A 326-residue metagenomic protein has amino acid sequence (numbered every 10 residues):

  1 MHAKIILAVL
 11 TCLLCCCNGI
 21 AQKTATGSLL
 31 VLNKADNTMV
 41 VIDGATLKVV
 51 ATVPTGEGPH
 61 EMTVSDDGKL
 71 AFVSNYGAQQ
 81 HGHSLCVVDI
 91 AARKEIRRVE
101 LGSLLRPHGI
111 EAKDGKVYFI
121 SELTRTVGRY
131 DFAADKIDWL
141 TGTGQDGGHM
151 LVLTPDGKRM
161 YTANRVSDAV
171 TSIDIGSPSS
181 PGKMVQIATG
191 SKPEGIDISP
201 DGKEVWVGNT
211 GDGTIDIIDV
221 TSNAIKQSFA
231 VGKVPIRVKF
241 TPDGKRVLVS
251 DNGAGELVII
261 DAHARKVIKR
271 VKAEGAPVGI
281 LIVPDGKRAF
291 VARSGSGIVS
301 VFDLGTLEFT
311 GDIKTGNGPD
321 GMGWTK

Functional and structural regions predicted by a protein language model:
M1-L7: Bacterial N-terminal signal peptides that target proteins for export
C12-K326: Predominantly soluble domains enriched in secretory-pathway, periplasmic, or organellar proteins
